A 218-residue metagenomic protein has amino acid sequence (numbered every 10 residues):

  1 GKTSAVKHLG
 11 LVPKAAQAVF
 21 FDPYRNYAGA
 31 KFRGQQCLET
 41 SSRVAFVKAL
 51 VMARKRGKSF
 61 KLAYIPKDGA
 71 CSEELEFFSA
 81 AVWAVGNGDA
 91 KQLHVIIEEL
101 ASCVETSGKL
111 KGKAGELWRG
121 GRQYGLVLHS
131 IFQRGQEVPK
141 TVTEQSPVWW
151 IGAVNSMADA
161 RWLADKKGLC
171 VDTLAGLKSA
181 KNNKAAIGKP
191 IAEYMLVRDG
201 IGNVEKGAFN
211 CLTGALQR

Functional and structural regions predicted by a protein language model:
G1-L11, Y24, A70-D172: Conserved P-loop NTPase motor cores
T3-V44: Walker A/P-loop NTP-binding active-site region of P-loop NTPases, recognizing the glycine-rich GxxxxGKT/S
A5, A84-N87, A186-R218: Conserved P-loop NTPase motor module
A15-A16, G34, K58-F60, S146-P147: Short, well-ordered alpha-helix to beta-strand connector turns
Q17-V19, S59-A63, Q92-H94, V127-H129: Residue-level preference for the first positions of well-ordered beta-strands
L50-E74: Conserved P-loop NTPase mechanochemical-coupling segment
D68-E76, I201-G207: Short, surface-exposed beta-strand/loop "edge" segments at domain boundaries and coil↔beta transitions
R161-I201: P-loop/Walker A phosphate-binding loop and immediately adjacent motor/lid segment at beta-alpha junctions
